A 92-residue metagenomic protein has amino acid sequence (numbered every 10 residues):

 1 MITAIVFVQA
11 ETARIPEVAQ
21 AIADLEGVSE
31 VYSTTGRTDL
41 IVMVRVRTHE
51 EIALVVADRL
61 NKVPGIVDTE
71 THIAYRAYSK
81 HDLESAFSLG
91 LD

Functional and structural regions predicted by a protein language model:
M1-D92: A compositional/biophysical signature of low hydrophobicity enriched in polar/charged and small residues
